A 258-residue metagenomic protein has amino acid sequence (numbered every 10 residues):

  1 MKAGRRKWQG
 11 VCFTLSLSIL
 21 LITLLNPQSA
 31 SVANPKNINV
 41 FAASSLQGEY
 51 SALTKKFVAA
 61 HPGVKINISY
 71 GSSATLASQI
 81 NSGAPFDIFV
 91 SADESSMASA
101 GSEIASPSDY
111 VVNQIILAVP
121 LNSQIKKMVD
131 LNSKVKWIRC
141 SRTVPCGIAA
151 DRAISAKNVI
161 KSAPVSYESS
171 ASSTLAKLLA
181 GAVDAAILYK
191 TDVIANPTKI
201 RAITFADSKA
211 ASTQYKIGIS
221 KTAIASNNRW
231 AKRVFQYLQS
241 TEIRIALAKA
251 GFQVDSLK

Functional and structural regions predicted by a protein language model:
K2-L15: Bacterial N-terminal signal peptides that target proteins for export
R6-Q9, Q28, S69: Charged/polar low-complexity intrinsically disordered segments
F13, S51, K65: Alpha-helical and His/Cys-centered functional microenvironments
T14-I22: Hydrophobic alpha-helical segments of integral membrane proteins
L21-A60, A74, S78-N81, S91-E94 (+2 more regions): Exported/periplasmic ABC-transporter solute-binding proteins
V64-S72: A short beta-strand-loop structural module common to alpha/beta enzyme folds
A84-F86: Short acidic/histidine-rich motifs immediately flanking catalytic phosphotransfer sites in two-component signaling
